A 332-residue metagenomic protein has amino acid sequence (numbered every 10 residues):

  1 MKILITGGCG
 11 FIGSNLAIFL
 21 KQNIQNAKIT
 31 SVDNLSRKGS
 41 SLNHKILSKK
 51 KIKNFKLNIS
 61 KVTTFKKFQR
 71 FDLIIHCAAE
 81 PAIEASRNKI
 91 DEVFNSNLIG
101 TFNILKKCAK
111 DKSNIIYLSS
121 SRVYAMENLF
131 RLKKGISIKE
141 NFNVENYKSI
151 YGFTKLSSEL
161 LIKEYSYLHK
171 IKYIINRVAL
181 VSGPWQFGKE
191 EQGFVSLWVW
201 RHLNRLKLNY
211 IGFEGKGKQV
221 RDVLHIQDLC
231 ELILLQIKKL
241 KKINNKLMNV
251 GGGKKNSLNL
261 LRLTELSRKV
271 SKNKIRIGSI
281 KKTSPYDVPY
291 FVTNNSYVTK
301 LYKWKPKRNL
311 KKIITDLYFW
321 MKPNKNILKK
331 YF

Functional and structural regions predicted by a protein language model:
M1-A179: N-terminal Rossmann-like NAD(P)+-binding domain of SDR-like oxidoreductases, especially those catalyzing
N15-L16, L57, L203-F332: C-terminal substrate-binding subdomain of Rossmann-fold SDR/epimerase-dehydratase oxidoreductases
K38-S40, A125-E127, W185, L258 (+1 more regions): A short beta-to-alpha transition loop/helix N-cap that caps and shapes the active-site region
S41-H44, E159, S196, S257-L261 (+1 more regions): Short, surface-exposed alpha-helical segments at coil->helix boundaries
R87-K89, W185-E190, D287-P289: Short, solvent-exposed loop/turn segments at secondary-structure boundaries
N128-S137, L160-I237, L263-V270: NAD(P)-dependent short-chain dehydrogenase/reductase
